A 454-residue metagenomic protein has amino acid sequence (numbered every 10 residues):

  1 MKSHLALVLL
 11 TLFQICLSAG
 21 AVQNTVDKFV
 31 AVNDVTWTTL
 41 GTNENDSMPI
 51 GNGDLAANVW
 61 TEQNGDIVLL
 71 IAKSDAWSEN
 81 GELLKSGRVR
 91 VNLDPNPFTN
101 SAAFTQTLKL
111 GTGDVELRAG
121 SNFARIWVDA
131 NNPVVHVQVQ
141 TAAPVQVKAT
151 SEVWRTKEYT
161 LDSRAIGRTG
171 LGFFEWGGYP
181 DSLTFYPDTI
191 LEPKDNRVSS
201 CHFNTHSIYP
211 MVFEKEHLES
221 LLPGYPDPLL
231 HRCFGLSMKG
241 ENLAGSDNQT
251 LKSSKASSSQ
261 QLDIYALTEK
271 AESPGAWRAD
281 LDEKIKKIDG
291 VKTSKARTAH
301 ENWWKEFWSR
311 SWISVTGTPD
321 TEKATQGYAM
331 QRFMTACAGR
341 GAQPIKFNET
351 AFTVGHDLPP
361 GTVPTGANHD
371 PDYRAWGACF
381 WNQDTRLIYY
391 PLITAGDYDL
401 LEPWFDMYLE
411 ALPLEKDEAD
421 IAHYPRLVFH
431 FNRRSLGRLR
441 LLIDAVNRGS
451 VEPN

Functional and structural regions predicted by a protein language model:
M1-L5: Positively charged n-region of N-terminal signal peptides that target proteins for export
A6-C16: Bacterial N-terminal signal peptides
L17-A21: Enriched but not universal
V22-P453: Aromatic-residue-lined binding/catalytic grooves and analogous aromatic/hydrophobic interfacial grooves in multimeric
